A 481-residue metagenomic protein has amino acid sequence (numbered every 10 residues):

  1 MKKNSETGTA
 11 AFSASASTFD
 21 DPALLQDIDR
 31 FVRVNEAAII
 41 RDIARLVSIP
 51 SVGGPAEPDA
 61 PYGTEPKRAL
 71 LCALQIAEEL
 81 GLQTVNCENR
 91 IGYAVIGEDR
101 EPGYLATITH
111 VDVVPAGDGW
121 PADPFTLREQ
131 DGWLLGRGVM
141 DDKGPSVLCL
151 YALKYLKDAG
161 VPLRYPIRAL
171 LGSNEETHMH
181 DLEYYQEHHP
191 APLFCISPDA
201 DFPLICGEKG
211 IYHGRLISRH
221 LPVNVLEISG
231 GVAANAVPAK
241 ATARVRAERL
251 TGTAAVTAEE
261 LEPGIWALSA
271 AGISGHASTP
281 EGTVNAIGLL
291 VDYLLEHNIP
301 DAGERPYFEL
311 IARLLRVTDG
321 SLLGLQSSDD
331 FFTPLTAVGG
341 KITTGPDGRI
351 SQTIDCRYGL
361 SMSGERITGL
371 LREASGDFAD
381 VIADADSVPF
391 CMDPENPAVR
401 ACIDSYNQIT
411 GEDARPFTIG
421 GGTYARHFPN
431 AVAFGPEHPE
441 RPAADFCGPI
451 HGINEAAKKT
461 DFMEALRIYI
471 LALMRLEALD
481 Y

Functional and structural regions predicted by a protein language model:
K2-R137, L163, A270: Acidic/His- and Gly-rich active-site-bordering loop/insert found across diverse amide/peptide-bond hydrolases
F31, I265-W266, D404-L479: Zn-dependent metallopeptidase/amidohydrolase metal-coordination segment
Q83-C87, A258-L261, G339, I382 (+1 more regions): Short beta-strand
P102-L171, T177, C447-D461: Active-site metal-coordination/substrate-binding segment of hydrolases, especially metallo-dependent peptidases
V111-V113, I167-H178, P198-P203, V232 (+1 more regions): Acidic, glycine-rich active-site loops and adjacent beta-strand->loop/helix elements that engage anionic groups
Y151-D158, V291-N298, L471-M474: Short glycine/serine- and small hydrophobic-enriched flexible loop segments
E176, L182-S361: Midchain, well-structured core segments that form catalytic/ion-binding scaffolds
T344-P346, I350-G421: Substrate-recognition/cap regions that form aromatic- and gly/pro-loop-enriched pockets for small-molecule ligands
